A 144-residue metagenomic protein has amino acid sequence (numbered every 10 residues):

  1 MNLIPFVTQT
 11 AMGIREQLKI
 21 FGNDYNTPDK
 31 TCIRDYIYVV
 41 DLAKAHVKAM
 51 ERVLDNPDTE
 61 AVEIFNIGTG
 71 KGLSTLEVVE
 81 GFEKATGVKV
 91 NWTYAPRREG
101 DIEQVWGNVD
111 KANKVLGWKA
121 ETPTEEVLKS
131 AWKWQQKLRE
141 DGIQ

Functional and structural regions predicted by a protein language model:
L3-Q144: C-terminal substrate-binding subdomain of Rossmann-fold SDR/epimerase-dehydratase oxidoreductases
